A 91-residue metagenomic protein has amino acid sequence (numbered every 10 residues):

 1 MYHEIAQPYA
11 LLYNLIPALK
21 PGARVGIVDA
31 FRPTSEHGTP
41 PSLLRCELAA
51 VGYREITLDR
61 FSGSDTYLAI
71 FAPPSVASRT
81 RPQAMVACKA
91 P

Functional and structural regions predicted by a protein language model:
M1-A10: A short SAM/SAH-binding and catalytic strip from SAM-dependent methyltransferases
Y2, L15, F31-S35: Second-shell loop/turn segments in exported
Y2, V25-G26, L44: Long, contiguous hydrophobic alpha-helical segments, chiefly transmembrane helices and signal peptides
Y9-R24: A short glycine-rich, Lys/Arg-flanked "PGG" loop and its adjoining helix->strand segment in the class I
L12, P41-R45: Amphipathic alpha-helical segments in well-structured domains
P21-S35: Conserved beta-strand signature within the Rossmann-like core of class I S-adenosyl-L-methionine
H37-T39: Catalytic nucleophile-loop/oxyanion-hole region of alpha/beta-hydrolase and closely related hydrolase-like folds
R45, A50-P91: Core SAM-dependent methyltransferase catalytic element
